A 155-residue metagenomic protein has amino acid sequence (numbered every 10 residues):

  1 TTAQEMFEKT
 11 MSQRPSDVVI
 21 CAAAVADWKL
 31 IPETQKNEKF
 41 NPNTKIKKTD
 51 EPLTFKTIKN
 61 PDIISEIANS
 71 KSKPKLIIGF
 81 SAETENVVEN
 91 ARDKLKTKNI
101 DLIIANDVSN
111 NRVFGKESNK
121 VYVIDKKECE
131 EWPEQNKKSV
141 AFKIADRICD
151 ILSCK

Functional and structural regions predicted by a protein language model:
T1-A82, N86-K155: A cross-family phosphate/adenosyl-ligand binding-site feature
